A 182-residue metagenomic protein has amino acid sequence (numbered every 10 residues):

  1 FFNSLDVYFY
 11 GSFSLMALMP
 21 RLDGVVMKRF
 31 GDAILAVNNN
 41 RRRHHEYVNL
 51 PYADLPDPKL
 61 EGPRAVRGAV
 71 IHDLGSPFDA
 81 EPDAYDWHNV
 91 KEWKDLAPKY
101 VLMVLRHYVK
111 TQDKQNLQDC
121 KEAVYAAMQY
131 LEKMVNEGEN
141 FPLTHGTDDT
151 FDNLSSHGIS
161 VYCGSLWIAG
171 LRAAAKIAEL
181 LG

Functional and structural regions predicted by a protein language model:
F2-G138, I159-A178: Aromatic-rich carbohydrate-recognition surfaces in CAZymes
E139-L143: Acidic, glycine-anchored loop motifs typical of Ca2+
T144-F151: Short, conserved phosphate-binding/catalytic loop or strand-edge motifs used in phosphoryl-/nucleotidyl-transfer
L154-H157: Structural transition elements
